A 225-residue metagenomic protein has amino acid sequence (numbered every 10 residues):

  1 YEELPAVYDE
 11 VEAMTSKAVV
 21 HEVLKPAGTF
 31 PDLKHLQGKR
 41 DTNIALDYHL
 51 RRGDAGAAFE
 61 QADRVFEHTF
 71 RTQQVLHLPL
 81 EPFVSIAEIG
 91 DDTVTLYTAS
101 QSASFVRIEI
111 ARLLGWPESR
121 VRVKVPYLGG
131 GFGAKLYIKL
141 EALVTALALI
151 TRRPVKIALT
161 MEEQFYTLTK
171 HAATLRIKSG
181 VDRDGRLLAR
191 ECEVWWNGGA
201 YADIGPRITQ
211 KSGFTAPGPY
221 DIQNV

Functional and structural regions predicted by a protein language model:
Y1-V225: Structural alpha/beta core scaffold segments of enzyme domains
